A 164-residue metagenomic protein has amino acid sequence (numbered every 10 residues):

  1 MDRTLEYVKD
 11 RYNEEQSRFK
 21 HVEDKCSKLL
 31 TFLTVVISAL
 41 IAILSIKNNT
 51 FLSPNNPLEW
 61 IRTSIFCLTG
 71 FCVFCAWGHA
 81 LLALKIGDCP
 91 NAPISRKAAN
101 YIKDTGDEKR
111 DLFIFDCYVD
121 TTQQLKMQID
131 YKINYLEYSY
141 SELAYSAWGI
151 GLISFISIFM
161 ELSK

Functional and structural regions predicted by a protein language model:
M1-R3, C89-N134: Solvent-exposed, non-transmembrane helices and loops of integral membrane proteins
M1-V8, E15: Disorder-to-helix initiation segments
D10, S17-P90, E137-K164: Alpha-helical transmembrane segments and their immediate juxtamembrane boundary regions in integral membrane proteins
Y12-K20, K126-Y131: Cytosolic juxtamembrane amphipathic/interface segments immediately preceding and feeding into a transmembrane helix
